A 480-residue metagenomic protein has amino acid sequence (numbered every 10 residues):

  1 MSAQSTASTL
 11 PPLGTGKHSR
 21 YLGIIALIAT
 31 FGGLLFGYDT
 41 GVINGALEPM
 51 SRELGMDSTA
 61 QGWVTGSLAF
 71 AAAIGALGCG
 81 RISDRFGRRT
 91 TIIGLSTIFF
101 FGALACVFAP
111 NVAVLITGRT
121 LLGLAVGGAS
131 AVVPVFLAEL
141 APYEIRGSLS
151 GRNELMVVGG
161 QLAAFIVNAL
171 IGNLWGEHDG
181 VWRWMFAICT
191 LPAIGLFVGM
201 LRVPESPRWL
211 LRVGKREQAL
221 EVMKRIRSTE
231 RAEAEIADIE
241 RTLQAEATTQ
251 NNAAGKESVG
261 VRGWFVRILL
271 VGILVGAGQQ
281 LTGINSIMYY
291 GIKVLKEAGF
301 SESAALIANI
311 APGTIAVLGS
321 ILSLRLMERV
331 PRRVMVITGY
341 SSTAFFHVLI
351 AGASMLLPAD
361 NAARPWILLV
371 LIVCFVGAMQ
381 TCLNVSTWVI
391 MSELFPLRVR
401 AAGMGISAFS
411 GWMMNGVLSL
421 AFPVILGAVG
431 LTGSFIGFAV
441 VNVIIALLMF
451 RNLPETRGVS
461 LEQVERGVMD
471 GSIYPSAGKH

Functional and structural regions predicted by a protein language model:
M1-Q218, K224, A247-H480: Alpha-helical transmembrane bundle of multi-pass membrane proteins
R225-E235: Short intracellular "coupling" helices and adjacent cytoplasmic loop segments at the cytosolic face of multi-pass
A234-D238, L418: A short, aromatic/hydrophobic, helix- or strand-capping loop or linear motif that either lines the entrance/gate
L243: Short Cys/His-rich micro-motifs in 6-15 aa windows
